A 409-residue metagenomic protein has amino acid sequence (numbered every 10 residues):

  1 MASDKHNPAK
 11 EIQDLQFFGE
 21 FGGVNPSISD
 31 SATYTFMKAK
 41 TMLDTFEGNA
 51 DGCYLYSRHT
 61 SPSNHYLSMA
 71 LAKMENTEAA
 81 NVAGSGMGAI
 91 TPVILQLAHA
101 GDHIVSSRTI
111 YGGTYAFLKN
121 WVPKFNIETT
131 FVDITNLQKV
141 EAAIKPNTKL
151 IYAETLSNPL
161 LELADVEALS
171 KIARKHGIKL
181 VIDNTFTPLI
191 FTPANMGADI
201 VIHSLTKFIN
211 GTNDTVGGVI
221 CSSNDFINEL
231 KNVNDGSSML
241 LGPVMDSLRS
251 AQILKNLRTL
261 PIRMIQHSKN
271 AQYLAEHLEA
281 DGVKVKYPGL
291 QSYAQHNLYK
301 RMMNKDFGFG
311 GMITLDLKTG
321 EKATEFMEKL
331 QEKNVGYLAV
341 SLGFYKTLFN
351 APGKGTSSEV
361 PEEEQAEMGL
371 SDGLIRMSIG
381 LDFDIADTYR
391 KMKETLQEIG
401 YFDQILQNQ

Functional and structural regions predicted by a protein language model:
M1-S61, M69, I375-S378: N-terminal "arm"/small-domain region of PLP-dependent enzymes with the aminotransferase-like
A2-S3, A9-F17, A79-K286, K300 (+1 more regions): Conserved PLP-enzyme active-site core in the AAT-like
K38-G88, G113-N120: Conserved N-terminal alpha-helix of the aminotransferase class I/II PLP-enzyme fold
L43-A50, E328-L330, M392-T395: Short Gly/aromatic-enriched secondary-structure transition segments
G52, E78, V216, R249 (+3 more regions): Short amphipathic alpha-helical segments
K119, A142, P146-K149, E321 (+2 more regions): PLP-dependent enzyme catalytic core of the Aspartate aminotransferase-like
I253-I262, G310-K318, R376-G380: Short, well-ordered beta-strand elements within core beta-sheets of diverse protein domains
Q272-K346, E359-A366, Q407-Q409: Conserved small-domain helix->loop->beta segment predominantly found in fold-type I
